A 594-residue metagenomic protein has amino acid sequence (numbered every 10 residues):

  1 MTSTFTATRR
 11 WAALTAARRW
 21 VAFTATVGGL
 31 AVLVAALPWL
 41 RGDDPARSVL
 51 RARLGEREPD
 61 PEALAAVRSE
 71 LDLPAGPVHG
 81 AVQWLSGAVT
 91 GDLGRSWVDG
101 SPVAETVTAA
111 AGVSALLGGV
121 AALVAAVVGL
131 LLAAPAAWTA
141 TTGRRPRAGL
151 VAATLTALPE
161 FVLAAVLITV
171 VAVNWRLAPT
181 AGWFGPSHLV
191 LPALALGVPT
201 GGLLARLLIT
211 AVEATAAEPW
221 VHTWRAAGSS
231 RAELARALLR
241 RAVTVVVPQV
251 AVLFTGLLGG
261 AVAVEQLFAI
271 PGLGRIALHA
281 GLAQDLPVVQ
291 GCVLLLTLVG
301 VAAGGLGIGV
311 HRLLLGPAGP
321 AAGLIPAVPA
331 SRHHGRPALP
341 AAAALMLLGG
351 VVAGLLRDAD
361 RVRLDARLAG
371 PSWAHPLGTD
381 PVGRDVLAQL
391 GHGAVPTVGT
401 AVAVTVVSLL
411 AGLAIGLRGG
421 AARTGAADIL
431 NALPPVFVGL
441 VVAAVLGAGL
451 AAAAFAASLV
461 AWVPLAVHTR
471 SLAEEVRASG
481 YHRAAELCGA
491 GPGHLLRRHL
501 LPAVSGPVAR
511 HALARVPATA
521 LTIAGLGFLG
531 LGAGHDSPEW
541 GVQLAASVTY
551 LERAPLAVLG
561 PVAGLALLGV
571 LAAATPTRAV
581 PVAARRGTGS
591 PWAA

Functional and structural regions predicted by a protein language model:
M1, A35, W97-S101, G118-A153 (+6 more regions): Transmembrane-helix boundary motif in ABC transporter permease subunits
R19-G28, A104-P135, L194, L239 (+4 more regions): Transmembrane alpha-helix signature in integral membrane proteins
T24-L33, A232-V264, V398-A411, G493-G525: Transmembrane alpha-helices
T26-G76, R176-H188, A353-P381, G534: Hydrophobic alpha-helical transmembrane segments of membrane transport/permease proteins and related membrane-embedded
V32-S48, Q249-L278, V436, L440-V441 (+4 more regions): Non-cytoplasmic
A121-A125, P192-L203, G274-V310, W540-P576: Hydrophobic alpha-helical transmembrane segments of polytopic membrane proteins
A148-G202, P376, R423-V467, S471-E475: Generic hydrophobic transmembrane alpha-helix motif, especially the helices
Q290-S331, A457-V460, G506, A514 (+1 more regions): C-terminal transmembrane helix and the adjacent membrane-cytosol boundary/short C-terminal tail of inner/organellar
